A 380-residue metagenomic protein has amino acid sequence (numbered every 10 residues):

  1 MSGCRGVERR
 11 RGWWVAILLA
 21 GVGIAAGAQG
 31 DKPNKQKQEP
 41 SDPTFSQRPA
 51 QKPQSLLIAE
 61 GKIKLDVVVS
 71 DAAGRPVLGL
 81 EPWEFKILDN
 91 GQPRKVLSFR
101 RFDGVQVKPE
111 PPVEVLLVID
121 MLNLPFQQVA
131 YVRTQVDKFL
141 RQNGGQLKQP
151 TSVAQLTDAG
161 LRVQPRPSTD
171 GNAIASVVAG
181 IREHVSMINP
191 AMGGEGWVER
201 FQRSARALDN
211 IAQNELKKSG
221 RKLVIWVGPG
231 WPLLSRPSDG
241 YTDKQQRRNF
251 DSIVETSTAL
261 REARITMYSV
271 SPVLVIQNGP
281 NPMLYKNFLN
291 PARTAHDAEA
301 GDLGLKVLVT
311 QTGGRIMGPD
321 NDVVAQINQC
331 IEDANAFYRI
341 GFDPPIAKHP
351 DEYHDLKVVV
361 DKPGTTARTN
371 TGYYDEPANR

Functional and structural regions predicted by a protein language model:
M1-R10: N-terminal secretory signal peptides that target proteins for export/translocation
R9, I24-A26: Intrinsic disorder/low-complexity segments, especially N-terminal tails and targeting/processing regions
R10-G12, L65: Hydrophobic alpha-helical segments, especially transmembrane helices and their immediate juxtamembrane helical caps
W14-V15, R261: Cysteine endopeptidase catalytic domains of the caspase/legumain-like
V15-G23: Bacterial N-terminal signal peptides
G27-R380: Scaffold/interface architecture of coatomer-like assemblies
